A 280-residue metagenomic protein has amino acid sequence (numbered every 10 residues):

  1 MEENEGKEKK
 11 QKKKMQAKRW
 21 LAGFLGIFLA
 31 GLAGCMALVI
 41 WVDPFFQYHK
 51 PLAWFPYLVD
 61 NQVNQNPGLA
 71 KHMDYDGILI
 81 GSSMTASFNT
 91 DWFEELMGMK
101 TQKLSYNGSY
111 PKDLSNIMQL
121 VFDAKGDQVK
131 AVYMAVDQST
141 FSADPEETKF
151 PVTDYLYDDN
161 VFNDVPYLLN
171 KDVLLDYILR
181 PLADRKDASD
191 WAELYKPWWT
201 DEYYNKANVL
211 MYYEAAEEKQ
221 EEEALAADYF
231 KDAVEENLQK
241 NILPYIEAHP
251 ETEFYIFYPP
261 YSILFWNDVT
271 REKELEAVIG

Functional and structural regions predicted by a protein language model:
M1-R19: N-terminal Lys/Arg-rich, disordered targeting/topogenic segments
A22-W41: Hydrophobic membrane-insertion alpha-helices, especially the h-region of bacterial N-terminal signal peptides
W41-V63: Alpha-helical transmembrane signal-anchor/signal-peptide segments
Y57-M84: Short extracytoplasmic
D74-D76, M99, D127-A131, H249-F254: Loop/turn elements at helix/coil->beta-strand transitions in domains of secreted/extracellular proteins
M84-V165: Membrane-embedded segments
A135-V136, P145, K149-E253: Secreted/periplasmic serine-hydrolase-like ester/acetyl group-modifying domain
F265-G280: Substrate-gating cap/lid alpha-helix
